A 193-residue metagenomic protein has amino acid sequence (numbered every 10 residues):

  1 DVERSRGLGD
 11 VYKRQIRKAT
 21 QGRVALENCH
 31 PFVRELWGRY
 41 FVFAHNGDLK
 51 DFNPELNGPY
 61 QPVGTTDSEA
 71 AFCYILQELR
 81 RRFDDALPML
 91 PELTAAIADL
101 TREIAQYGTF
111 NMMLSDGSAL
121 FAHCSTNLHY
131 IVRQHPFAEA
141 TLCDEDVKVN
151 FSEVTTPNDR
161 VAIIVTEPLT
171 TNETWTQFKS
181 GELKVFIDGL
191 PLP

Functional and structural regions predicted by a protein language model:
D1-Y12: Single conserved hydrophobic/aromatic residue that forms the stacking wall/gate of nucleotide- or nucleobase-binding
D10, R14-Q21, R34: Regulatory sensory and allosteric helical modules in signal-transduction proteins and certain transcription factors
Q21-Q61: Hydrophobic alpha-helical segments and helix pairs
D51-N53, N57-R82: Glycine-rich phosphate-binding loop plus the immediately following alpha-helix
G64-D67, S125-V149: Gly/Ser/Thr-rich active-site loops/lids in small-molecule metabolic enzymes that frequently grip phosphoryl groups
A86-T126: Catalytic core of PPM/PP2C metal-dependent serine/threonine phosphatase domains
S115-S118, C124-N127, K179, F186-P191: Short acidic-glycine loop/turn motifs at beta-strand connectors
E139-L183: A conserved acidic, glycine/proline-rich C-terminal tail/linker
